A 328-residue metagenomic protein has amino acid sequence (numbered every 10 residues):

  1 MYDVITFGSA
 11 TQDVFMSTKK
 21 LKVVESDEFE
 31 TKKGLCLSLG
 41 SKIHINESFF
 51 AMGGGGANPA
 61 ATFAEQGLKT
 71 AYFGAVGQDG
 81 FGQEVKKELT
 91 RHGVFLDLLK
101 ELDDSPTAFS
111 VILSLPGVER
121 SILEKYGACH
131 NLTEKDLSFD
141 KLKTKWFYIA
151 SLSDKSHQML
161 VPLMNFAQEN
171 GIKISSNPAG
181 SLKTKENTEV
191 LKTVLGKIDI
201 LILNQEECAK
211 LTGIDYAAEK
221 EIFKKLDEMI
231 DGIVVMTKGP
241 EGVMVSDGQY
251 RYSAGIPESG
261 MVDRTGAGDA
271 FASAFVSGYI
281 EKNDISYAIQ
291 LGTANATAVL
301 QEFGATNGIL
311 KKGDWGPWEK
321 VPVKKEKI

Functional and structural regions predicted by a protein language model:
M1-A71, Q83-E84: Glycine-rich phosphate/adenosyl-contacting loop at the front of the ribokinase-like
M1-I5, A10, M16, L21-V24 (+1 more regions): Conserved phosphate-binding/catalytic region of the ribokinase-like
I5, A71, I112, Y148 (+3 more regions): Structural detector of well-ordered beta-strand residues that form the stable sheet scaffold of enzyme domains
F63, N204, G268: Short, conserved phosphate/pyrophosphate- and ester-handling motifs at nucleotide-, phospho-/glycolipid
T70-D97: A glycine-rich beta-to-alpha transition motif near the start of alpha/beta enzyme domains, typified by
G74-Q78, D97-P106, V234-K238: Beta-strand->loop->alpha-helix junctions that form or flank phosphate-binding loops in nucleotide-handling enzymes
D97-L102, I112-H157: Conserved phosphate-binding/catalytic loop of the ribokinase/pfkB sugar-kinase fold
M164, N170-K173, P178-Y252: Conserved phosphate/ATP/ADP-binding segment of small-molecule kinases
